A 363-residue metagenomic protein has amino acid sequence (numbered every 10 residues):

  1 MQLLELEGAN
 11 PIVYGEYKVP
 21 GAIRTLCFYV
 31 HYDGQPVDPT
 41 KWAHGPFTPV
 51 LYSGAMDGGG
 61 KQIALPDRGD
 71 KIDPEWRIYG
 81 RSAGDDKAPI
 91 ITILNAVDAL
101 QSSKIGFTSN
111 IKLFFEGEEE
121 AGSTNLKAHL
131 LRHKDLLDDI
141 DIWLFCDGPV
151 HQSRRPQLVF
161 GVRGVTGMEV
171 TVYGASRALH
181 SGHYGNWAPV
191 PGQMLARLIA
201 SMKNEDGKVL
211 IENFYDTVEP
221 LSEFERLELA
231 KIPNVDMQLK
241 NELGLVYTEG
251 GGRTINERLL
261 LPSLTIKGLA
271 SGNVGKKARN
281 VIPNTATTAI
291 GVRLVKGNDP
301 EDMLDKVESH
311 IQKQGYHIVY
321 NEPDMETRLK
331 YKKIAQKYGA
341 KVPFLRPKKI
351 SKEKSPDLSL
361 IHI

Functional and structural regions predicted by a protein language model:
M1-A83, I90, S103-F107, I290: Acidic/His- and Gly-rich active-site-bordering loop/insert found across diverse amide/peptide-bond hydrolases
V50-R77, E225-G244, E322-G339: Charged, glycine/proline-rich intrinsically disordered loops and linkers
K71-G161: Acidic/histidine-rich catalytic neighborhood of metal-dependent amide-processing enzymes
G84, S176, Y184, G291-P300 (+1 more regions): A generic structural motif
L113, S263-L294: Glycine/acidic-rich beta-strand-loop module
D135-D138, H151, F160, G167 (+3 more regions): Acidic-enriched catalytic cores of C-N bond-cleaving enzymes acting on peptides and small amides
V292-R293, P323-K337, P343-L358: A short beta-alpha structural unit
I361-I363: Conserved small/polar residues in nucleotide/adenosyl-binding loops
